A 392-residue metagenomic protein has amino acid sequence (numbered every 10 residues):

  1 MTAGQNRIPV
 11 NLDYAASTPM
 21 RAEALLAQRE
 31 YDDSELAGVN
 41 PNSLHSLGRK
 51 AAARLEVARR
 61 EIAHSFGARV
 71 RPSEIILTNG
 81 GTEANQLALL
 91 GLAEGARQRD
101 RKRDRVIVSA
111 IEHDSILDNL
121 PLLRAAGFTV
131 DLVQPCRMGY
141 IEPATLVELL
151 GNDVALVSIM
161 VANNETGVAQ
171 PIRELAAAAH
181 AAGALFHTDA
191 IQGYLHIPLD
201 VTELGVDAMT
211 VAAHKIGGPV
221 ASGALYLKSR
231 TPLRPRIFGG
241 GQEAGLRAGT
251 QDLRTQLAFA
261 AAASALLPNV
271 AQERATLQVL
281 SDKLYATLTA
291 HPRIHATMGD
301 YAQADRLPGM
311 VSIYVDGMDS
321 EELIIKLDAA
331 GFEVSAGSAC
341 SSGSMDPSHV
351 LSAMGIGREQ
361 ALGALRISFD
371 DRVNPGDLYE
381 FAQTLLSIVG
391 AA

Functional and structural regions predicted by a protein language model:
M1-A392: Pyridoxal 5′-phosphate
